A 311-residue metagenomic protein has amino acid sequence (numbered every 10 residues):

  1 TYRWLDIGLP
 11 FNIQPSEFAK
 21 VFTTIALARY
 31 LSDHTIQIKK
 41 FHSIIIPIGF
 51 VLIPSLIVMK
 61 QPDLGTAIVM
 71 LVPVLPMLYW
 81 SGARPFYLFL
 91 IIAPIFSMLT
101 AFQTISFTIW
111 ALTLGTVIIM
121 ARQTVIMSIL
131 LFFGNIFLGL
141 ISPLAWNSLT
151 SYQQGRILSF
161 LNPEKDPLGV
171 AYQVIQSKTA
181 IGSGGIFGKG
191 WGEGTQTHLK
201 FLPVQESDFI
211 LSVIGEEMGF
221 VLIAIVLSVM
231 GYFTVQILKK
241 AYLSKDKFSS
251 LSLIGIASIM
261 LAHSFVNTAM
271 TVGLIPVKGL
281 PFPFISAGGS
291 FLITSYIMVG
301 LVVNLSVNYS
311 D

Functional and structural regions predicted by a protein language model:
T1-G8, K200-S212: Juxtamembrane membrane-water interface segments that cap and precede transmembrane helices
T1-L168, E216-V272, I297, L301: Hydrophobic alpha-helical transmembrane segments of multi-pass inner membrane proteins, especially in bacterial systems
L9-A19, P62, K189, V277-Y296: Glycine/serine-rich anion-binding loops at beta->alpha junctions that coordinate negatively charged ligand groups
Q61, K178-A180, G184-I186, L211 (+6 more regions): Short glycine- and Lys/Arg-enriched binding-loop motifs that mark or flank ligand-binding interfaces
L90-I95, F209-G215, N304-D311: Short, conserved aromatic-histidine micro-motifs
S159-S207, M218-L222: TM-adjacent membrane-interface loops and short helices in multi-pass inner/ER membrane proteins
S212, I223, I254-G255, P283 (+1 more regions): Pore-lining and gate-forming transmembrane alpha-helices of multi-pass membrane transport proteins
N267-D311: A juxtamembrane structural motif centered on a specific transmembrane helix
